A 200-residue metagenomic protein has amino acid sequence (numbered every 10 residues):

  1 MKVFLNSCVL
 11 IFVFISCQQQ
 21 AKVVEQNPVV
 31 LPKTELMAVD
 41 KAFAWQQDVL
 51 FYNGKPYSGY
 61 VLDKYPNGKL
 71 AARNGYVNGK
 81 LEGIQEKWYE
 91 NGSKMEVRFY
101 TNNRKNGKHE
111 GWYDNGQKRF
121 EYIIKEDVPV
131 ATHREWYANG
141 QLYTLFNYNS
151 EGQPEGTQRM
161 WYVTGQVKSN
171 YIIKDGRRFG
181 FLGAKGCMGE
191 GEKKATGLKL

Functional and structural regions predicted by a protein language model:
K2-L10: Sec-dependent signal peptide recognition, specifically the positively charged N-region followed immediately by
V13: Conserved Rossmann-like nucleotide-binding pocket used by diverse enzymes that bind dinucleotide cofactors
S16-L200: Glycine/tyrosine- and acidic-biased, solvent-exposed loop/turn segments at the edges of beta-strands
